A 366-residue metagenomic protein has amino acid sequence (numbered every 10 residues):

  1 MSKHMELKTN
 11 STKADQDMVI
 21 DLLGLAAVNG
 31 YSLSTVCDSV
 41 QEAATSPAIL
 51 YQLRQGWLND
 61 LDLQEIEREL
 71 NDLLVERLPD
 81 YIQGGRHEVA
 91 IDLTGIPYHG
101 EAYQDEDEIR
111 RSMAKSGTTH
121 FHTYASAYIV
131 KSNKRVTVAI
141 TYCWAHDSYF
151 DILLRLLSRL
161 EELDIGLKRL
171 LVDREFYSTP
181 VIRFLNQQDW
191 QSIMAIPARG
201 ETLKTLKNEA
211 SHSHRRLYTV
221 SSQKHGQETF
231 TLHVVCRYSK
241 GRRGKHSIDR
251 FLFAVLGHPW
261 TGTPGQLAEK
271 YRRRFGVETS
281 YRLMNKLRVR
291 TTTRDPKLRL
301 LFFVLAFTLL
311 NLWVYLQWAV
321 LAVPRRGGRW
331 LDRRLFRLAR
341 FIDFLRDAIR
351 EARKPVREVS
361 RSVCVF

Functional and structural regions predicted by a protein language model:
M1-Q16, N29, S39-A43, E209-S239 (+2 more regions): A short, flexible helix-boundary coil/loop motif
S2-E69, K131-K134, K168, P180 (+2 more regions): Short, positively charged, Gly/Tyr-enriched micro-motifs that form contact patches at catalytic or ligand/partner
D21-L22, V36-C37, G85-H99, A127 (+5 more regions): Short, conserved catalytic/metal-binding motifs centered on acidic residues
Y51-V130: Active-site-proximal, Lys/Arg-enriched surface segment that forms a nucleic-acid-binding/basic interface patch
G84-R86, H122, N133-R135, I165-L167 (+1 more regions): A general structural motif
G95, Y218-Q223, T261-L298: Short amphipathic alpha-helical "interface-anchor" segments enriched in bulky aromatics
I140-H246, P324-D332, V359-C364: An internal, acidic/charged active-site-proximal segment that coordinates divalent cations and/or engages
R288-W318: Active-site/pore-lining binding-face segments in mid-to-C-terminal subdomains
